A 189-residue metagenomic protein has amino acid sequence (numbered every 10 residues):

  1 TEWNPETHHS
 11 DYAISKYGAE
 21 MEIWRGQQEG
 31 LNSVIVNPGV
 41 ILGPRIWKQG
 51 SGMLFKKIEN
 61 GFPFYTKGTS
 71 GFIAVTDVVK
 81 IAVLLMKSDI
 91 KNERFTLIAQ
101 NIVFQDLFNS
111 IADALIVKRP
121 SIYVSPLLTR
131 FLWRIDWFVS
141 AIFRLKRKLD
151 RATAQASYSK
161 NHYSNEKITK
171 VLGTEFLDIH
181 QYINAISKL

Functional and structural regions predicted by a protein language model:
T1, S51-F55, F138-A141: Short, hinge-like loop/turn segments at secondary-structure boundaries
T1-T7, K56-E59: Active-site "gating" loop of Rossmann-like NAD(P)-dependent oxidoreductase/epimerase domains
N4-D11, T66-G68: A short acidic, glycine-rich active-site loop that binds or catalyzes chemistry on phosphate/adenosine moieties
T7-V34: Active-site Tyr-X1-5-Lys
G18, Q49-G50, T66-M86, E93: Substrate-positioning beta->alpha
Q27, N32-I35, G39-F72: NAD(P)-dependent short-chain dehydrogenase/reductase
F64-I73, F138-N161: Low-complexity, charge- and small-residue-enriched intrinsically disordered regions
I81-K148, N165, K170-K188: Mid/C-terminal beta-alpha module of Rossmann-like enzyme folds, strongest in SDR-family dehydrogenases/epimerases
